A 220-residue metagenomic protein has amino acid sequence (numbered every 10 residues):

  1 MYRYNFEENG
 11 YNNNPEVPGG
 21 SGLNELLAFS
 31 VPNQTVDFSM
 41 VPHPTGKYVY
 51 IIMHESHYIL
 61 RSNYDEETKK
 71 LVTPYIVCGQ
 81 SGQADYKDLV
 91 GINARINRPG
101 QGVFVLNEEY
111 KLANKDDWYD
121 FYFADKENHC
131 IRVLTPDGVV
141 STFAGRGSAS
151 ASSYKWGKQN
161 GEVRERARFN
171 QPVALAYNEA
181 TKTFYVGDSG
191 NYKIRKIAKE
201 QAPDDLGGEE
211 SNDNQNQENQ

Functional and structural regions predicted by a protein language model:
M1-Y2, H57-L60, H129-R132, V139 (+1 more regions): A short loop-to-beta-strand structural motif that recurs across blades of beta-propeller domains
F6-F38, K70-G102, V139-V173, P203-G208: Gly/Pro-rich loop segments of beta-rich domains
P42-G46, F104-W118, Y177-T181: Residue-level detector of Asp-centered blade-edge/turn motifs that repeat once per structural unit in beta-propeller
P42-H43, I51-H57, F121-K126, V186-G190: Conserved beta-strand positions in repeat-built beta-propeller and related beta-rich domains
G46, E55-S56, W118, N128 (+3 more regions): Surface-exposed loop/turn positions within WD40 beta-propeller blades
Q171-E209: Blade-level signature of beta-propeller repeat domains, shared across WD40, Kelch, NHL, RCC1 and BNR/Asp-box propellers
L206-Q220: Ser/Thr/Gly/Pro-rich low-complexity, disordered linker/stalk segments of secreted and cell-surface proteins
